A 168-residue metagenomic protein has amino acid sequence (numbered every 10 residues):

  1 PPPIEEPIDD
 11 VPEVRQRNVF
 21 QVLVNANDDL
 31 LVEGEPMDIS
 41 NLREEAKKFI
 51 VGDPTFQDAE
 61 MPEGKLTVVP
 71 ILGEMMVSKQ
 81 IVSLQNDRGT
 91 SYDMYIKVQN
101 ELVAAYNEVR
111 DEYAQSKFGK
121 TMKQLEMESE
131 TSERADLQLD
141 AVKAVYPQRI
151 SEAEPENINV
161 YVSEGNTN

Functional and structural regions predicted by a protein language model:
P1-S78, K97, V103, N107-N168: Extracytoplasmic juxtamembrane/flexible linker immediately downstream of a transmembrane helix or signal peptide
D29-P36, S83-S91: Second-shell loop/turn segments in exported
S91-Y92, K97: Alpha-helix N-cap/loop-to-helix initiation residues
